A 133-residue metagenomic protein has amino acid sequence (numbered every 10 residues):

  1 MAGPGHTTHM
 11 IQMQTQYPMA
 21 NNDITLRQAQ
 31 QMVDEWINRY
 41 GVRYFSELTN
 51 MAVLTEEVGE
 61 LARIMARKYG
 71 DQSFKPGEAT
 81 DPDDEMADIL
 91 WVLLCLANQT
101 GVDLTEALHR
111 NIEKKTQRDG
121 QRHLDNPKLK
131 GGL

Functional and structural regions predicted by a protein language model:
A2-M86, L90-L133: Flexible "arm" and connector segments at domain edges
